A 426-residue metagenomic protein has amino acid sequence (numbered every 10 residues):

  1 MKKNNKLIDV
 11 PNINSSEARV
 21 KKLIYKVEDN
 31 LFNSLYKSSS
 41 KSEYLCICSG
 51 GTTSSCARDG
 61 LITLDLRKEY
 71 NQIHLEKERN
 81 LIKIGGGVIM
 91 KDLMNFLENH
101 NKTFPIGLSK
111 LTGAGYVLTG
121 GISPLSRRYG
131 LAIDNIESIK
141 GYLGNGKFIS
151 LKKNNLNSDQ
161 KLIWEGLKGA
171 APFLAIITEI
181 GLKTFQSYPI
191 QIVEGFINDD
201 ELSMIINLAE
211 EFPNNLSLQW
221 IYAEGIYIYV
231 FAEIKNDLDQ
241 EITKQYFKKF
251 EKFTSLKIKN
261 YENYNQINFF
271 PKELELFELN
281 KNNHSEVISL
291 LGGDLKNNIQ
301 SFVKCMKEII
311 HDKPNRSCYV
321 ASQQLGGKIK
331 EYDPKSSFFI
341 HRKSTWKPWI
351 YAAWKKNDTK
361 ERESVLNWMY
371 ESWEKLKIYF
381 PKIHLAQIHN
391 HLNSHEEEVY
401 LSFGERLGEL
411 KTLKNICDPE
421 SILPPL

Functional and structural regions predicted by a protein language model:
M1-L426: Soluble FAD-dependent oxygen oxidases
